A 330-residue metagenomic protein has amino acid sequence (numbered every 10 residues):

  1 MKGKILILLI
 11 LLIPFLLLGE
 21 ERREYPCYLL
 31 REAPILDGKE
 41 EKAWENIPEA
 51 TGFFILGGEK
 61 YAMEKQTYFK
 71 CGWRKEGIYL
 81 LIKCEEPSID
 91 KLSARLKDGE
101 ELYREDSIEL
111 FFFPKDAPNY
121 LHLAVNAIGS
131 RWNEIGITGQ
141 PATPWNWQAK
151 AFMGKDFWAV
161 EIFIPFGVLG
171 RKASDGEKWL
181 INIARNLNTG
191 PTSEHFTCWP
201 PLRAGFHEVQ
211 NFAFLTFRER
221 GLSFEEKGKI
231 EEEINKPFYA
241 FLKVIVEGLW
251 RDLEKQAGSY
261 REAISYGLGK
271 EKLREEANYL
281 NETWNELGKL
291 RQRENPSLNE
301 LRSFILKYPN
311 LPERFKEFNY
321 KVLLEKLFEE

Functional and structural regions predicted by a protein language model:
K2-I10: Sec-dependent signal peptide recognition, specifically the positively charged N-region followed immediately by
I10-L18: Hydrophobic h-region of N-terminal signal peptides that target proteins for export in Gram-negative bacteria
E20-E330: Structural preference for beta-rich elements and adjacent junctions enriched in aromatics
